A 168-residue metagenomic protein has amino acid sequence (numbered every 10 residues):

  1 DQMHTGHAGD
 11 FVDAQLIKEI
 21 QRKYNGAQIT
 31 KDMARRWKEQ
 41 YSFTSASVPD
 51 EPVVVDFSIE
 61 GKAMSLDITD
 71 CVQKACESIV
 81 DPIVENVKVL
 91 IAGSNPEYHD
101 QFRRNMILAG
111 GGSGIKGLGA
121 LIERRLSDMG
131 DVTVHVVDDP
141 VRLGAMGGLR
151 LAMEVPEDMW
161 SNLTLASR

Functional and structural regions predicted by a protein language model:
D1, I115-K116, A145: Short glycine/serine/threonine-rich phosphate/pyrophosphate-binding segments that cradle anionic phosphate groups
D1-V80, V84, Y98, R104-N105: Phosphate-binding glycine-rich/basic clefts of nucleotide- and phosphate-handling proteins, predominantly
H7-F11, G110-S113, G148: A short acidic Gly-Thr/Ser loop motif
E19-A27, Q40-T44, L90-G93, R125-M129 (+1 more regions): Conserved, well-folded catalytic cores of nucleic-acid-processing and energy-transducing macromolecular machines
S42-A46, P96-R125, P140: Glycine-rich phosphate-binding loops at beta-strand->alpha-helix junctions
K74-F102, L121, G147, L151-V155: Phosphate/ATP-binding catalytic cores across multiple sugar-kinase/actin-like superfamilies, primarily ASKHA
I122-L149, A166: Conserved phosphate-binding/catalytic loops in two-lobed NTP-binding clefts
E157-R168: Extended, charge-rich low-complexity interaction segments
